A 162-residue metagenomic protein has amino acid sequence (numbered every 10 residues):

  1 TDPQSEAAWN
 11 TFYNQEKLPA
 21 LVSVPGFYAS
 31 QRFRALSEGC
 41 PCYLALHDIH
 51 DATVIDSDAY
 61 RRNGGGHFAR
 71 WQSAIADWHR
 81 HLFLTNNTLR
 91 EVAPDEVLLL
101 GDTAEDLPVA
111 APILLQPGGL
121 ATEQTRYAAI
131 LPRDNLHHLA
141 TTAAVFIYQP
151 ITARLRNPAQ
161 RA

Functional and structural regions predicted by a protein language model:
T1-A162: Macromolecular interaction modules
